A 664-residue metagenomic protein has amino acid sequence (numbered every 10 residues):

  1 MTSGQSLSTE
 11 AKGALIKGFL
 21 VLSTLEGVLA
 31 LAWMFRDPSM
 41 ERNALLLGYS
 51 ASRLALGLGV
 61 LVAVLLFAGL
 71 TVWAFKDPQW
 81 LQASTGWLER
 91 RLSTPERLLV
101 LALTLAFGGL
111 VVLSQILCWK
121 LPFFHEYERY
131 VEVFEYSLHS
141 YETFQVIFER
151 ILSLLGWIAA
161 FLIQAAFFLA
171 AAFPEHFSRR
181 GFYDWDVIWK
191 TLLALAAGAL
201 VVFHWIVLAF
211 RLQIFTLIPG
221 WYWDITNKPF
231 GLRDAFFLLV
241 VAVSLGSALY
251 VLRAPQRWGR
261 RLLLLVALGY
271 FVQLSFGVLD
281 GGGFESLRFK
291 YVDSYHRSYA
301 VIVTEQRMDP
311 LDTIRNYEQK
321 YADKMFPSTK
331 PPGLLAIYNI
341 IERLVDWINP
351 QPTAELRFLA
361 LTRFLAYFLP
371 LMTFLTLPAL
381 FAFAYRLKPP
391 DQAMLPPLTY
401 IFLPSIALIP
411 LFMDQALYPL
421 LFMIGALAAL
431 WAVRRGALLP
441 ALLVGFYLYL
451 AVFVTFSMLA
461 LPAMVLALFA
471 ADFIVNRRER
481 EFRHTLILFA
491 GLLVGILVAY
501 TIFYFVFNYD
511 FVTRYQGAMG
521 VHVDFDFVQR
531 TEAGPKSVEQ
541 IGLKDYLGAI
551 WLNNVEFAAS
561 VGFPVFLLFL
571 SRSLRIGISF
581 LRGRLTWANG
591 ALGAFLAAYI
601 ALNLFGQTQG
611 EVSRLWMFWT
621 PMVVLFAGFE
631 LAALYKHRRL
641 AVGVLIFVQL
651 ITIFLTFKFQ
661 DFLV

Functional and structural regions predicted by a protein language model:
K12, P396-P397, A428-L450, V454: Short hydrophobic alpha-helices at membrane interfaces in multi-pass membrane enzymes
K17-L25, L99-L110, T191-A199, L263-G269 (+5 more regions): Hydrophobic alpha-helical membrane-interfacial segments at the cytosolic entry of transmembrane helices
A30-A32, V111-F124, G198-P219, L468-V475 (+1 more regions): Membrane-lumen/periplasm interface segments of specific transmembrane helices in polyprenyl phosphate-linked
L65-R90, L162-F182, V243-Y250, E556-L585 (+2 more regions): Hydrophobic, aromatic-rich transmembrane alpha-helices and their immediate juxtamembrane boundary segments
I348-A366, F374-F402, G436: Transmembrane-helix signature of polytopic, membrane-embedded enzymes that assemble or transfer cell-envelope glycans
F368-L375, D391-I424, A460, L615-W619: Multi-pass, polyprenyl lipid-linked donor-dependent membrane glycosyltransferases
S405-I409, P440-F456, P462-A467: Membrane-interface alpha helices of multi-pass inner-membrane proteins
A426-A441, A460-V494, S579-R582: Perimembrane helix-loop-helix junctions
